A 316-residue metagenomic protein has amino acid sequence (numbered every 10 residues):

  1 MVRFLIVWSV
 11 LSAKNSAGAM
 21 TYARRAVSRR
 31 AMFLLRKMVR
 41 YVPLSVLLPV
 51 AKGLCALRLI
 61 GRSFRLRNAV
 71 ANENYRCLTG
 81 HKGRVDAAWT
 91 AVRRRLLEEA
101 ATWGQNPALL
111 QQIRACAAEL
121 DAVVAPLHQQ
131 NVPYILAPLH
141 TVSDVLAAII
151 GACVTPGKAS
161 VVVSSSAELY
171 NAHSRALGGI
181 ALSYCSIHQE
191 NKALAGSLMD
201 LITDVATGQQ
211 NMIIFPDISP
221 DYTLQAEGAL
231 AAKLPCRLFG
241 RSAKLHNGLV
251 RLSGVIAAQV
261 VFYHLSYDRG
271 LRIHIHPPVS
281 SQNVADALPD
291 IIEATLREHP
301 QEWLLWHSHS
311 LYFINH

Functional and structural regions predicted by a protein language model:
V2-S143: Membrane-anchoring hydrophobic helices of lipid-metabolizing enzymes
A31, F64-A69, Y170, H246 (+2 more regions): A structural signal for well-ordered alpha-helical scaffolds and beta->alpha junctions
D86-A87, V163, H264, H307: Short loop/turn and capping residues at structural boundaries
A100, G104-Q105, D144-L146, L169-N171 (+3 more regions): Short catalytic/ligand-binding loop motif for oxyanion handling, primarily in non-cytosolic enzymes, centered on
N131-V132, P156, Q209, A257: Residue-level detector of structured alpha->beta connecting loops
V132-K192: Catalytic core of membrane glycerolipid acyltransferases/transacylases, capturing the structured, soluble-facing
G179-S183, N191-H316: Non-catalytic C-terminal accessory region of glycerolipid acyltransferases and related lyso-lipid remodeling enzymes
